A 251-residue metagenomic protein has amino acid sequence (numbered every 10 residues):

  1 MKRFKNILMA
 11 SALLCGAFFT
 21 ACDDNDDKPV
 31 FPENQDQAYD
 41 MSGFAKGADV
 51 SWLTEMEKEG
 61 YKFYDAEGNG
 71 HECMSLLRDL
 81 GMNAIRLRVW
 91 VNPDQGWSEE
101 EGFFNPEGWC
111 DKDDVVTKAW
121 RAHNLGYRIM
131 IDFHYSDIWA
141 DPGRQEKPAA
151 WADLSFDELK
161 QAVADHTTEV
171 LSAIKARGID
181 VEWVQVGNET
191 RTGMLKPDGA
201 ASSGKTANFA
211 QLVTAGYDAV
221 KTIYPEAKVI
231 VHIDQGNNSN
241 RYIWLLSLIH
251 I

Functional and structural regions predicted by a protein language model:
M1-L8: Bacterial N-terminal signal peptides that target proteins for export
M9-C15: Hydrophobic alpha-helical targeting segments used for export or membrane insertion
G16-Q37: Bacterial Sec-dependent N-terminal signal peptides
F31-G70: Boundary/entry segment of secreted carbohydrate-active catalytic domains
L76, L80-K205, L212-V220, Y224-I230 (+1 more regions): Substrate-binding cleft and catalytic face of glycoside hydrolase catalytic domains, especially the flexible beta-alpha
I233-I243: Active-site glycine- and acidic-residue-rich loops that bind and position anionic ligands or nucleotide-like cofactors
H250-I251: Conserved small/polar residues in nucleotide/adenosyl-binding loops
